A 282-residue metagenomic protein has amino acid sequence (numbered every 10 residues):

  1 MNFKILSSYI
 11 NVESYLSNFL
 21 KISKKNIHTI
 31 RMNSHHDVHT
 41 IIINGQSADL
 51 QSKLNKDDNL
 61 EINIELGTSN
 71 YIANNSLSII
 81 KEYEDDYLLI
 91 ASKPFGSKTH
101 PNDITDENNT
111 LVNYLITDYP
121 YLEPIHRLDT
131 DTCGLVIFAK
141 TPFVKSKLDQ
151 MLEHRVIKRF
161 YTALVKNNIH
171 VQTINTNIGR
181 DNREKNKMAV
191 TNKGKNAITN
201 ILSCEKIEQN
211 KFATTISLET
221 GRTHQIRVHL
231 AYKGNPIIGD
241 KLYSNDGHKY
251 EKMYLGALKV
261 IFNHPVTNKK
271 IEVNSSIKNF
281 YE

Functional and structural regions predicted by a protein language model:
M1-H36, K195, C204, Q209-K211 (+2 more regions): Pseudouridine synthases involved in rRNA/tRNA modification
M1-T173, F280: RNA pseudouridine synthases
K56-D58, Y87, I157-Y161, I174 (+5 more regions): A generic structural signal for short beta-strands and their flanking turns/coil linkers
Y71-N75, V190-T199, Y254-L255: Short coil-to-beta-strand transition motifs
E82, I125, G179, L202-E205 (+1 more regions): Conserved positions in beta-strands of structured domains
P94-Y114, K147-Q150, L164-A213, V228 (+1 more regions): Glycine- and acidic-residue-rich catalytic/RNA-contacting loop of pseudouridine synthases
L135, T214-I216: A generic structural motif
